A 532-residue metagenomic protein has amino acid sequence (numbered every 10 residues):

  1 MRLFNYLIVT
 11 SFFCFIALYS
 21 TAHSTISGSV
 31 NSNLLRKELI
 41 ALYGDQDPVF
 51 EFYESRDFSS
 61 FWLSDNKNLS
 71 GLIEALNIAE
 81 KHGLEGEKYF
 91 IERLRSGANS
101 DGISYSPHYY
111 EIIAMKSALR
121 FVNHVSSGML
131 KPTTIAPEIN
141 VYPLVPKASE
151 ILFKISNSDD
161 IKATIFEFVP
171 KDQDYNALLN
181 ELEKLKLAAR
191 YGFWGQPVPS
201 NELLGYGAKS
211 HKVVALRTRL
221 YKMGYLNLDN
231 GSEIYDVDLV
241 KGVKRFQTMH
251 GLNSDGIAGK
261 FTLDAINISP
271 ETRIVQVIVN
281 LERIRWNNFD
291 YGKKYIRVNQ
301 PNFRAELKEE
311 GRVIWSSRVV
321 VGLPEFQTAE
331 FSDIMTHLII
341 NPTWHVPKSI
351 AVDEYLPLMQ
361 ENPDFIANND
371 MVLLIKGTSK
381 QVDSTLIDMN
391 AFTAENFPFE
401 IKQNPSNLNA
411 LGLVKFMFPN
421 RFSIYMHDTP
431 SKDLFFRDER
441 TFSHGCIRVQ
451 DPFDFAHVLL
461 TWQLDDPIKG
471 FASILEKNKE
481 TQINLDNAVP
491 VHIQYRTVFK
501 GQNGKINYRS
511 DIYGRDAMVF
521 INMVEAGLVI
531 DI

Functional and structural regions predicted by a protein language model:
M1-I8: Bacterial N-terminal signal peptides that target proteins for export
I8-A17: Bacterial N-terminal signal peptides
A22-E54, L119, I139, E150 (+2 more regions): Well-ordered beta-sheet/strand-loop patches within structured domains
H23-L144, E150: Cationic-aromatic interfacial patches
